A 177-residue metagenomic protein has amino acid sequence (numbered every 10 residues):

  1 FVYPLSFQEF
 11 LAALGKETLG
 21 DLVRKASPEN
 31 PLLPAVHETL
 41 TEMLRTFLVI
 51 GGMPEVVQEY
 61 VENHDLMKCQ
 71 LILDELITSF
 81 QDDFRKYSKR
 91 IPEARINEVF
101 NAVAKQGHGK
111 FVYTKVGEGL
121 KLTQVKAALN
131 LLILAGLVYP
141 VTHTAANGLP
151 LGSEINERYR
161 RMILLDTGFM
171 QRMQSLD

Functional and structural regions predicted by a protein language model:
F1-K105: Interdomain motor-coupling "hinge/lid" segment immediately C-terminal to the ATP-binding subdomain of NTP-driven enzymes
V57-D177: Accessory nucleic acid-recognition modules appended to NTPase machines
